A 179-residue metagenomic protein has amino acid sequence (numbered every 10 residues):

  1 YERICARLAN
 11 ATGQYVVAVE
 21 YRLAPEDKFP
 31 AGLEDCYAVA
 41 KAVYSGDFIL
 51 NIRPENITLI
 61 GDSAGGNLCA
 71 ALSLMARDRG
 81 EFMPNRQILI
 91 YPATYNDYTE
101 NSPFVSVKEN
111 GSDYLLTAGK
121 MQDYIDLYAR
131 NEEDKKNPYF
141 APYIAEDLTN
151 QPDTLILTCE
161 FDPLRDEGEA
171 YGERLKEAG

Functional and structural regions predicted by a protein language model:
Y1-G179: Alpha/beta-hydrolase superfamily serine-hydrolase fold, recognizing
